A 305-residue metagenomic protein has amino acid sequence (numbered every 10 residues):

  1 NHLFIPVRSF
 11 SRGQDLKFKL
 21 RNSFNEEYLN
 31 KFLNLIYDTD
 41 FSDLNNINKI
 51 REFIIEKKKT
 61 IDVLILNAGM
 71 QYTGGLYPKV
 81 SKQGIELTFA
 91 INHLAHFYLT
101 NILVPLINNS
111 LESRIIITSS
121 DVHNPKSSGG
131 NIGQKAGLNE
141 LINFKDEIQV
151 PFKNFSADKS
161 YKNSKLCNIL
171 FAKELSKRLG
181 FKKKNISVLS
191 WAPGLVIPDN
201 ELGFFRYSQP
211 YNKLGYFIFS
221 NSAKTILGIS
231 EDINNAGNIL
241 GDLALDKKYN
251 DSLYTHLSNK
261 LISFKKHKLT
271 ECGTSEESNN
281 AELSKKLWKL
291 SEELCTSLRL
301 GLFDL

Functional and structural regions predicted by a protein language model:
N1-S208, L298-L305: Rossmann-fold NAD(P)H-dependent dehydrogenase/reductase core
V7, F41, K79, L227-S230 (+1 more regions): Intrinsic disorder
P78, D158, S222, L269-T270 (+1 more regions): Generic signal for short, ordered secondary-structure residues within or immediately flanking folded domains
F152-D158, L195, E201-D232, K265: Alpha-helical membrane-targeting segments
S160, S164, D232, E276 (+1 more regions): Residue-level preference for long, well-ordered alpha-helices that form the structural scaffold of enzyme catalytic
F217-C272, A281-E282, S297: C-terminal helical subdomain
L290-S291, C295: C-terminal functional modules
